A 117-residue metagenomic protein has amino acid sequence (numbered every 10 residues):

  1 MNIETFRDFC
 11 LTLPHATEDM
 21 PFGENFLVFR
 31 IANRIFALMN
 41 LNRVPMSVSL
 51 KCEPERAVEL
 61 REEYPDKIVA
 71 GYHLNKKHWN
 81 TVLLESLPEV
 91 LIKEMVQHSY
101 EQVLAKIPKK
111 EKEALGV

Functional and structural regions predicted by a protein language model:
M1-V117: Charge-dense, helix-prone N-terminal extensions
